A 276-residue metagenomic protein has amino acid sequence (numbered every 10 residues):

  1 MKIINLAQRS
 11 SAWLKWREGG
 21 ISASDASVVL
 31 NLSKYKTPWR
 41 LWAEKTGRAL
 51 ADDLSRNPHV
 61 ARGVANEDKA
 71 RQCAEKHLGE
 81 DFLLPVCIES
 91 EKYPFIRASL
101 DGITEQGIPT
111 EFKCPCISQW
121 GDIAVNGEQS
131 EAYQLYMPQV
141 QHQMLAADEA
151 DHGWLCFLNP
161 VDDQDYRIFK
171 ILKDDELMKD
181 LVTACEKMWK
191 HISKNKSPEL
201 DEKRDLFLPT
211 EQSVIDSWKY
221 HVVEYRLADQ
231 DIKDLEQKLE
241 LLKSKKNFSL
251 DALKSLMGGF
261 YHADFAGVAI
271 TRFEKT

Functional and structural regions predicted by a protein language model:
M1-T276: Accessory terminal regions of nucleic-acid processing enzymes
